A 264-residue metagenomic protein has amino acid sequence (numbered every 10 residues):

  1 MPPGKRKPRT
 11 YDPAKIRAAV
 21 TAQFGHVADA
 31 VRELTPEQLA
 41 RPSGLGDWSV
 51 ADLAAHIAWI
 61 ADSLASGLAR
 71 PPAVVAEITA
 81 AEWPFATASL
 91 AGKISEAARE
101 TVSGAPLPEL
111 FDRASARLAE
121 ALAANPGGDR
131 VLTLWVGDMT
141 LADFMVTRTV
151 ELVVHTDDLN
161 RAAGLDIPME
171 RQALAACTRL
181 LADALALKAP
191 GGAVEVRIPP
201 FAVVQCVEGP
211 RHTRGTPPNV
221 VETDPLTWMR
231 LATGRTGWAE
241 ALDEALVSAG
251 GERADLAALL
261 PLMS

Functional and structural regions predicted by a protein language model:
P2-A51: An N-terminal domain-cap segment
P2-K15, S63-A116: Short, helix-capping/interhelical loops that line the mouth of catalytic, cofactor-, or ligand-binding pockets
P2-K5, S89, R214-S264: C-terminal interaction segments
I16-Q23, L107-A114, M145-R148, L174 (+1 more regions): Amphipathic alpha-helix face/heptad-repeat signature
R41-A80, V131-L180: Short, contiguous alpha-helical
I94-R148: Internal, conserved structured core segments that host functional sites
Q172-P200: A glycine-rich beta-turn/hairpin centered on an aromatic-Pro dipeptide
A189-T227: Glycine/small-residue-rich hydrophobic helix-like segments
